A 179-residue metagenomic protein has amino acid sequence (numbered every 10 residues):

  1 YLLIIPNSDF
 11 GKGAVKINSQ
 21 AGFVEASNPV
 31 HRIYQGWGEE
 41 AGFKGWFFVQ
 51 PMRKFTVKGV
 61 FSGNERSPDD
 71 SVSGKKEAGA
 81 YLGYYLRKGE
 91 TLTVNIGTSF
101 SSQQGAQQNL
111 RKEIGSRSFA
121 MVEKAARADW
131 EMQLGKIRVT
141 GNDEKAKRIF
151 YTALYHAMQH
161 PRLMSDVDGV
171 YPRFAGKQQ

Functional and structural regions predicted by a protein language model:
Y1-Q178: Beta-sandwich/jelly-roll carbohydrate-recognition scaffolds of carbohydrate-active enzymes
